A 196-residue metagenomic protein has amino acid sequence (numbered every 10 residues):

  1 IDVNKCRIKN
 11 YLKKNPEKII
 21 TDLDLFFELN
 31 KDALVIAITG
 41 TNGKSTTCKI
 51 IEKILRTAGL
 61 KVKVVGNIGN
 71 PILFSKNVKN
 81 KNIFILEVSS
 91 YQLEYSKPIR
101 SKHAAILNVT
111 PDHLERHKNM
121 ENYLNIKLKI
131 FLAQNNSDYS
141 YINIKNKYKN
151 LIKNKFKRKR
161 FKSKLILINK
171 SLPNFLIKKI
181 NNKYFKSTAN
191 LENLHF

Functional and structural regions predicted by a protein language model:
I1-A37, A58, L176: Short, basic phosphate-binding NTP loop
C6-L23, H103-N108, L124-L128, L165-N169: A short, gly/pro- and small-residue-rich
I19, V35, L60-V62, I83 (+1 more regions): Hydrophobic anchor at the start of a short beta-strand that flanks the dinucleotide cofactor-binding loop
T21-L23, G66-I68, L86-V88, I142-I144 (+1 more regions): Short loop/edge segments at beta-strand edges and connector loops that shape dinucleotide/nucleotide cofactor-binding
I36-I50: Conserved helicase ATPase motor motifs in RecA-like P-loop NTPase domains
T46-K63: A conserved segment at the C-terminal end of the G1
L60-I72: Short beta-strand-centered segment that lines the nucleotide-binding/catalytic pocket of NTP-utilizing
V78-K164, P173-L176, Y184-L194: Flexible active-site lid/hinge loop adjacent to a nucleotide/diphosphate and Mg2+-phosphate binding pocket
